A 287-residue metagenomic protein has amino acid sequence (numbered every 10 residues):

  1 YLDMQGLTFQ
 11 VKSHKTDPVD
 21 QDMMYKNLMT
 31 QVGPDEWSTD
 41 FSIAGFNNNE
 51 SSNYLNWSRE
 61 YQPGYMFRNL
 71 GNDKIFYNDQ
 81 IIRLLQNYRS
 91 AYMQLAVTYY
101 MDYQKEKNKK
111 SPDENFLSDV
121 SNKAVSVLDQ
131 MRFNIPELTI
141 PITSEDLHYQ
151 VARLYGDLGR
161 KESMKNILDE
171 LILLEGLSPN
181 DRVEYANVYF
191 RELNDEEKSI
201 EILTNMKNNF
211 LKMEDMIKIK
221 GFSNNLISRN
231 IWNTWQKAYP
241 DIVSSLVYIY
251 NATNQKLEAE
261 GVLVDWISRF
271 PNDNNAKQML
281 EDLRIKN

Functional and structural regions predicted by a protein language model:
Y1-N180, E184, V188-A252, G261-L283: ER/secretory pathway lumenal C-terminal domains and tails of membrane proteins involved in glycoprotein biogenesis
I285-N287: Short, basic, low-complexity termini and linkers enriched in Ser/Thr/Gly/Pro that act as targeting/leader peptides
